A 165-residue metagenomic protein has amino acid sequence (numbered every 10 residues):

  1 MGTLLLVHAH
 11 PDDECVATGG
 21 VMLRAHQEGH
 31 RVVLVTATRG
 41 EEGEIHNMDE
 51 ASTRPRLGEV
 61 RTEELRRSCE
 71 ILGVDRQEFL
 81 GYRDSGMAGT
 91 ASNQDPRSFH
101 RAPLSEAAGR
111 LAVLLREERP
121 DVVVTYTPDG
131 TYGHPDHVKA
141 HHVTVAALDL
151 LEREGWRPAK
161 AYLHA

Functional and structural regions predicted by a protein language model:
M1-E118, V145-A146: Active-site rim/loop-helix segments in enzyme catalytic domains that contact anionic ligands
M1-G2, L150-A165: The feature marks non-catalytic terminal segments
L57-V60, K139-A140, R157: Short acidic-hydrophobic sequence patches enriched in Asp/Glu that either
L80-R83, T125-D129, P135, L163-A165: Short, well-ordered beta-to-alpha junction loops that form the rim of enzyme active sites and present histidine/acidic
R110-E152: Active-site adenylate/phosphate-handling loop in enzymes that bind or generate adenylated species
